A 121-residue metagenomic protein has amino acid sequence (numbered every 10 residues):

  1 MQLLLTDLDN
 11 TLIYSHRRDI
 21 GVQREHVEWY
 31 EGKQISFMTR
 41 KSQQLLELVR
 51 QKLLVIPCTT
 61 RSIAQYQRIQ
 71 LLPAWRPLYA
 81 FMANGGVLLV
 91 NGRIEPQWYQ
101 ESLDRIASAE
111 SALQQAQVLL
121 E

Functional and structural regions predicted by a protein language model:
M1-L4, L8-L54, Y66: Active-site neighborhood of HAD-like aspartate-dependent phosphohydrolases
M38-E121: Active-site phosphate-binding/coordination module
